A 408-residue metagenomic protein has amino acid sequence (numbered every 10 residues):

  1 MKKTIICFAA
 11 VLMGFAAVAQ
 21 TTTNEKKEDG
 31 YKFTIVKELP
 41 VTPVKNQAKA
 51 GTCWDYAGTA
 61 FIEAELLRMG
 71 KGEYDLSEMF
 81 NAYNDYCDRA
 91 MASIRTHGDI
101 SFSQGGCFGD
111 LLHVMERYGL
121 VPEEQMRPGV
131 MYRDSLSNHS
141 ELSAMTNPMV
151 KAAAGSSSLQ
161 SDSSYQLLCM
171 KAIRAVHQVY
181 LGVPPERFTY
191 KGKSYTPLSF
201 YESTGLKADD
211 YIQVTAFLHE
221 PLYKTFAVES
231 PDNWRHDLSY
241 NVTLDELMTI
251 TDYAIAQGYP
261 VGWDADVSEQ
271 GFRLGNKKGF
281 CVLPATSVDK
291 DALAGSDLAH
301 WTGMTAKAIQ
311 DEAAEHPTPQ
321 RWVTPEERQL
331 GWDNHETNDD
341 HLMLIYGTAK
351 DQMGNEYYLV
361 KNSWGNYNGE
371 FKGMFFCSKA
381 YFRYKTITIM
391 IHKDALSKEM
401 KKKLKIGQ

Functional and structural regions predicted by a protein language model:
M1-T22: Bacterial Sec-dependent N-terminal signal peptides
I6-C7, L12, N46, F108 (+1 more regions): A broadly tuned, weak detector of single residues within folded domains
A9, G14, T52, F61 (+8 more regions): Residues in flexible loops and secondary-structure boundaries
M13, Q104, Y346: Short glycine-rich loop/turn motifs that provide flexible caps or phosphate-binding loops at active sites
G14-A17, A50, L112, L342: A generic alpha-helix preference that emphasizes hydrophobic side chains
V18-A19, S135, D394: Residue-level signature of transmembrane alpha-helix interfaces in integral membrane proteins
T22, L167, K171-Q408: Active-site signature of cysteine proteases
K27-G262, S363-E370: Active-site nucleophile-adjacent alpha helix/oxyanion-hole segment immediately C-terminal to the catalytic cysteine
